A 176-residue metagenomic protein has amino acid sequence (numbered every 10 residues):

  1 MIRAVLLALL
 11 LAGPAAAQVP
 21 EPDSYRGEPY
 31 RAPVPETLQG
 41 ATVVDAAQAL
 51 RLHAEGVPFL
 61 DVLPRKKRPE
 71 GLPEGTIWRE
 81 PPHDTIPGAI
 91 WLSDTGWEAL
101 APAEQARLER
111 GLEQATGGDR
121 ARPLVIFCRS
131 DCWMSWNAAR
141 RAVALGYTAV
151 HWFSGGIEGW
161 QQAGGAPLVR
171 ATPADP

Functional and structural regions predicted by a protein language model:
A4, R51-L52: Short hydrophobic "helix-edge" motifs at membrane interfaces and signal-peptide entry regions
A4-G13: Bacterial N-terminal signal peptides
A15-V43, A47, A54-E55, P69-V125 (+1 more regions): Rhodanese-like catalytic fold shared by cysteine-dependent sulfurtransferases and DSP/PTP-type phosphatases
A49, P58-L63: Short hydrophobic beta-strand that contains or immediately precedes a catalytic carboxylate
L63-P64, R129: Short, well-ordered beta-to-alpha junction loops that form the rim of enzyme active sites and present histidine/acidic
